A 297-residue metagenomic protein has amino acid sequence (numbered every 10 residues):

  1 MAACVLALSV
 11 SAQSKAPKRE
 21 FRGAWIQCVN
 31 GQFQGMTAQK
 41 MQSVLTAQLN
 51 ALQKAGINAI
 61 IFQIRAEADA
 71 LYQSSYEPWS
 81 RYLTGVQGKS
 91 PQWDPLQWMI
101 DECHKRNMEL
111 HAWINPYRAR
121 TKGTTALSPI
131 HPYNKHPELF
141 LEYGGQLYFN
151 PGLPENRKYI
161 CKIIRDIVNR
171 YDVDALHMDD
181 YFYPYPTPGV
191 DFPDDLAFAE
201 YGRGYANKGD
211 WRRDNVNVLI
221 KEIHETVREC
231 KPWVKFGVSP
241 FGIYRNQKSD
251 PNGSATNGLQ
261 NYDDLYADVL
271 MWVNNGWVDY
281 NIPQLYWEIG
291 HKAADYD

Functional and structural regions predicted by a protein language model:
M1-S14: Bacterial Sec-dependent N-terminal signal peptides
Q13-S43, A51, N217, K231-K235 (+1 more regions): Conserved structural scaffold segments of CAZyme catalytic domains across common CAZy folds
R19-F21, W25-Q27, G31-S43, I100-D101 (+3 more regions): Active-site-adjacent "subsite" loops/lids of carbohydrate-active enzymes
Q32-G35, Q39-K40, R65-A70, K89-S90 (+3 more regions): Acidic-and-aromatic substrate-binding clefts and catalytic sites of carbohydrate-active enzymes
G35-T37, I64, Y72-S75, N115 (+5 more regions): Short, solvent-exposed loop/turn and secondary-structure capping segments
M36-A55, Y82-N107, K158, D214-E225: Aromatic- and glycine-enriched glycan-recognition loops and surfaces that form the carbohydrate-binding subsites
A55-P91: Aromatic-lined carbohydrate-binding/catalytic grooves of carbohydrate-active enzymes
N58, R65, R106, N134-W277 (+1 more regions): Polysaccharide-binding and catalytic clefts of secreted carbohydrate-active enzymes
